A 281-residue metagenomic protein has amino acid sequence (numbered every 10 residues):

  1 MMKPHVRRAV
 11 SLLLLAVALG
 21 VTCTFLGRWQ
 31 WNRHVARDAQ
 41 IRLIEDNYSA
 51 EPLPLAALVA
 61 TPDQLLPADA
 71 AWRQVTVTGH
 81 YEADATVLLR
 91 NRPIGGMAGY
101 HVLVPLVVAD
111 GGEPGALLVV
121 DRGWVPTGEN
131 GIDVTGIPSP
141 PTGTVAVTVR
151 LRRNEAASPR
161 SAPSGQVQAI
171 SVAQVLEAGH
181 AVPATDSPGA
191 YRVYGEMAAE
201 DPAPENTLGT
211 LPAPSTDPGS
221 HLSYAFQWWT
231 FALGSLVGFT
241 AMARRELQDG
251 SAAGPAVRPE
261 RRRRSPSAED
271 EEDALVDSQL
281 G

Functional and structural regions predicted by a protein language model:
M1-A60, A70-L117, R122-G281: Surface-exposed, charge/polar-rich loops and edge strands
Q64-L65: Short acidic/polar micro-motifs at solvent-exposed secondary-structure junctions
